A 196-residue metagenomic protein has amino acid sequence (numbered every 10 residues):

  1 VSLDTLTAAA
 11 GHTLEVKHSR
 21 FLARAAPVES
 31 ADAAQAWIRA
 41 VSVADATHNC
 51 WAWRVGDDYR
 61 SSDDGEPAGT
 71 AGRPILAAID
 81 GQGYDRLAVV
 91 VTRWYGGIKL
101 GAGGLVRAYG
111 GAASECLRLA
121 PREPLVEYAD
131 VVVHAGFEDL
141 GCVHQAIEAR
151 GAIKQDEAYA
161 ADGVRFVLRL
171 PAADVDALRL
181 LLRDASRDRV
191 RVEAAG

Functional and structural regions predicted by a protein language model:
V1-T70, E157, L180, E193-G196: C-terminal regulatory domains involved in ligand/effector binding and gene-expression control
S30-A31, G136-L140, R169-D176: Helix N-cap motif at beta-to-alpha junctions
W53-R54, D85-Y95: Glycine- and acidic-rich phosphate- and metal-coordinating loops
V106-A129: Long, charge-dense
R122-D139, V164-L168: Short glycine-/aliphatic-rich beta-strand segments at the starts of folded cytosolic domains
H134-K154, A177: Short amphipathic alpha-helix segments
K154-D176: Non-DNA-binding regulatory cores of transcription-related proteins, predominantly C-terminal effector-binding
R169, A173-V190: Mixed-charge, glycine-accented linear interaction segment located at domain edges/termini
